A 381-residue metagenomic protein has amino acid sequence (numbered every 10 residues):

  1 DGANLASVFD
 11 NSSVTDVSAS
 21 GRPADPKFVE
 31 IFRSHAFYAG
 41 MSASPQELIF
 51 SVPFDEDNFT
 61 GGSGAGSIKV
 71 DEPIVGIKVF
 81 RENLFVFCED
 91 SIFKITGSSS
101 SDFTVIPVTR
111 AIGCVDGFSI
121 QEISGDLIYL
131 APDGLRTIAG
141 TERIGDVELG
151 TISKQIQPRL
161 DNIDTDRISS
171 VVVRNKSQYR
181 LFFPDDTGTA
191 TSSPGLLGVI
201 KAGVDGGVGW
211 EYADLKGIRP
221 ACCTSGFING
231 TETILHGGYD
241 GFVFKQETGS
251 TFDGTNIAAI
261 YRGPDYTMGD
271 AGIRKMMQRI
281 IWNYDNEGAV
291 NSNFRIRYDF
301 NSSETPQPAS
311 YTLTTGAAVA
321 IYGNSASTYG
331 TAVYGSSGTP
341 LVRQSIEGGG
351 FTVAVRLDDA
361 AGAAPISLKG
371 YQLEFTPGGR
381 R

Functional and structural regions predicted by a protein language model:
D1, G40, C88-D90, A131 (+2 more regions): Recurrent small/Gly-Pro-centered beta-turn motifs in extracellular repeat architectures
D1, Q46-I49, P53-D55, E89-S91 (+3 more regions): A broad, low-specificity signal for short, low-complexity segments enriched in glycine/proline and polar/charged
D1-F37, I321-S336, G378-R381: Disordered, low-complexity "stalk" and linker segments at domain junctions of extracellular and cell-surface proteins
N4, S13, A19, N58 (+5 more regions): Low-complexity, compositionally biased segments
A6-F9, A43-N58, G195-G206, R295-N301: Short beta-strand segments and strand-loop junctions that repeat across beta-rich extracellular domains
S12-S169, G207-I218: Beta-propeller and closely related beta-pinwheel folds
A111-D126, P132-R381: Beta-sheet repeat architectures centered on beta-propellers
